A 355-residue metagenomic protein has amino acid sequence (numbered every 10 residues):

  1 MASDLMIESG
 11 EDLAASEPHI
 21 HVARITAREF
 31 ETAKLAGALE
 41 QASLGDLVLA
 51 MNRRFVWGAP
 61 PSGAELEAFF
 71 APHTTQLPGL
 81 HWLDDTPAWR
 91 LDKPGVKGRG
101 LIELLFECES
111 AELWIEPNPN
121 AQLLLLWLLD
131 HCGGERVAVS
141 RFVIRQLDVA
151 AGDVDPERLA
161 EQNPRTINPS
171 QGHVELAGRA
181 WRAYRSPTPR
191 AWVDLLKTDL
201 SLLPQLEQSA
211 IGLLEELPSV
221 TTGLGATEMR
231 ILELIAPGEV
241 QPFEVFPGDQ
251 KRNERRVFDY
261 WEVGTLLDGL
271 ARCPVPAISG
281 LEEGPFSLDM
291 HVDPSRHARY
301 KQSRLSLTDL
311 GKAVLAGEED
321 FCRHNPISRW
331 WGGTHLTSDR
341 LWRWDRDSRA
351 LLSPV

Functional and structural regions predicted by a protein language model:
M1-P87: A structured, charge-rich N-terminal accessory region that forms the first stable segment of a protein and links
L44-G45, W127-F142: A short alpha->loop->secondary-structure connector
G79-G134: Long, hydrophobic/aromatic-enriched structural stretches that serve as scaffold segments
V143-P169: Short, conserved secondary-structure transition motifs
L159-A236: A conserved mid-domain beta-alpha-beta active-site/ligand-binding segment of alpha/beta enzyme cores
G238-Q250, D259: Short acidic, hydrophobic short linear motifs in intrinsically disordered regions
Q250-D289: Charge-enriched amphipathic alpha-helical scaffolds
C273-V355: C-terminal engagement modules used by replication, chromatin/transcription, nuclear envelope/ESCRT, and ubiquitin
